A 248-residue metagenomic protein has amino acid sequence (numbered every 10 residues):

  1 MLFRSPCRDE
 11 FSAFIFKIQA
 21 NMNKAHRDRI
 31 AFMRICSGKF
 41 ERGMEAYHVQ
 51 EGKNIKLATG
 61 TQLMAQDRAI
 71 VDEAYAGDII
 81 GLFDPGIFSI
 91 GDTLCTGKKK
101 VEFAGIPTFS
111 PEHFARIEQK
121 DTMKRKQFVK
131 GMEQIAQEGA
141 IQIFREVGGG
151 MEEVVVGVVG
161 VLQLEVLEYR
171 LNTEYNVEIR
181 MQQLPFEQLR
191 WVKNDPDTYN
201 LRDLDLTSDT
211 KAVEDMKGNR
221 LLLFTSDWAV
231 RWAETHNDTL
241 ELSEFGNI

Functional and structural regions predicted by a protein language model:
F3-A115, V129-K130, G148-E153, T198-R202 (+3 more regions): Conserved nucleotide-binding/hydrolysis modules and their immediate coupling elements across P-loop/ASCE NTPase motors
V101-N219, V230: Charged, conformationally dynamic linker/hinge segments that couple catalytic or nucleotide-dependent chemistry
N176, G246-I248: Structural alpha-beta junctions
D227: Nucleotide-sugar donor phosphate/pyrophosphate-binding loop at the beta->alpha transition of glycosyltransferases
